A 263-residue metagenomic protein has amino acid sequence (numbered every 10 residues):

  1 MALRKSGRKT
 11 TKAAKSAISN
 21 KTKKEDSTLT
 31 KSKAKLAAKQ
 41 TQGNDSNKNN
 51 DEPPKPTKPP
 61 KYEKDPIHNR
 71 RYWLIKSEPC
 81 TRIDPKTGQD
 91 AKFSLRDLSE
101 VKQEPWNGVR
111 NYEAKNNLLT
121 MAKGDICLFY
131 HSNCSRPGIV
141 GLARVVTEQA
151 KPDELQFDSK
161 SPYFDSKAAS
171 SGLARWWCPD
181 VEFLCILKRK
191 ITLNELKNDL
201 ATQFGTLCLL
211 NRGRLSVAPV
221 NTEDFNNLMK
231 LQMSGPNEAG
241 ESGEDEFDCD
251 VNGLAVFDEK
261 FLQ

Functional and structural regions predicted by a protein language model:
A2-K123, G235, G243-F247, G253: Compositionally biased, charged N-terminal/linker segments
K48, L254-Q263: Charge-rich, low-complexity intrinsically disordered and helical linker regions
I75, L142-V145, N221: GIY-YIG nuclease signature motif recognition
A91, C185-L187, I191, E195 (+6 more regions): Mature catalytic domains of secreted/periplasmic carbohydrate-active enzymes
Y130-P137: Short, charged beta-turn/beta-strand-edge "cap" motif at the junction between a beta-strand and an adjacent loop
G141-L215: Aromatic- and Lys/Arg-enriched surface recognition patch
